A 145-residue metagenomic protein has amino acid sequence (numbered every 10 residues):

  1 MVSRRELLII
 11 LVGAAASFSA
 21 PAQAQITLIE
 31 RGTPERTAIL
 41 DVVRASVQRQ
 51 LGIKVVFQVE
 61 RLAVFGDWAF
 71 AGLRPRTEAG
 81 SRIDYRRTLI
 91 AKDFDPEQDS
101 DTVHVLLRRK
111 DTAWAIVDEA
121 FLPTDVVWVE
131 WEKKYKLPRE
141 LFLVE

Functional and structural regions predicted by a protein language model:
R4-L8: N-terminal export leaders
V12-A15: Gram-negative bacterial Sec-dependent N-terminal signal peptides
S17-P21: N-terminal signal peptide c-region/cleavage motif recognized by signal peptidases
Q23-Q25: Boundary of Sec targeting at the N-terminus
L28-K54: Short, non-transmembrane alpha-helical segments in secretory-pathway proteins
K54, R61-T102, R108-R109: Mature extracytoplasmic domains of secretory-pathway proteins
S100-Y135: Short beta-strand edge/turn micro-motifs at domain boundaries
W131-E145: Extended, polar beta-sheet/loop recognition surfaces of beta-rich domains that mediate binding to diverse ligands
